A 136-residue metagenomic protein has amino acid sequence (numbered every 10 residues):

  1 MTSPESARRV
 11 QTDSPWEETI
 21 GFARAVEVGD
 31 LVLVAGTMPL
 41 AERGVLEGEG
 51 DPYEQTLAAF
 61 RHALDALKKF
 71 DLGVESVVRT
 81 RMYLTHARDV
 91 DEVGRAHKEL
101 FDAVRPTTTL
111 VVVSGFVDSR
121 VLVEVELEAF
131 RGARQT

Functional and structural regions predicted by a protein language model:
M1-R61, D65-V78, L84-T136: N-terminal presequence-like segments and the immediate start of the first folded domain
